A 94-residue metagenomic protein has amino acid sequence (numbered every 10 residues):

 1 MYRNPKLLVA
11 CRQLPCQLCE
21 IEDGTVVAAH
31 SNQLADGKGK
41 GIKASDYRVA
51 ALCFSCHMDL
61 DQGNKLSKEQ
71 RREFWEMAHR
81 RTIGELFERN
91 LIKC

Functional and structural regions predicted by a protein language model:
M1-V9, G37-A44: Short, intrinsically disordered, charge-biased short linear motifs at domain edges
Y2-A29: Short cysteine-rich loop/turn motifs with clustered Cys
E20, F54-H57: Cys/His-coordinated zinc-binding microdomains
T25-S31, Q62-L66: Short Cys/His-rich "knuckle" micro-motifs
G37-Y47, M58-C94: Polybasic, low-complexity binding patches
A50: Active-site cofactor/substrate anionic-group-binding motifs, chiefly glycine- and Lys/Arg-rich phosphate-binding loops
